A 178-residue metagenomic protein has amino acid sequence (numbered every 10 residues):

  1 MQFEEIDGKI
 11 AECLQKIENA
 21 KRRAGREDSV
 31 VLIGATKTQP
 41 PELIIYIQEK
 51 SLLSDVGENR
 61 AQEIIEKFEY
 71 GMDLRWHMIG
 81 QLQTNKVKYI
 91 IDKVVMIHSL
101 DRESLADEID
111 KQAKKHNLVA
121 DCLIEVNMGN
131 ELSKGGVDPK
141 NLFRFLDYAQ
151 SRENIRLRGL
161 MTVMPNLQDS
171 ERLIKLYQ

Functional and structural regions predicted by a protein language model:
M1-Q178: Conserved alpha/beta-domain cores
